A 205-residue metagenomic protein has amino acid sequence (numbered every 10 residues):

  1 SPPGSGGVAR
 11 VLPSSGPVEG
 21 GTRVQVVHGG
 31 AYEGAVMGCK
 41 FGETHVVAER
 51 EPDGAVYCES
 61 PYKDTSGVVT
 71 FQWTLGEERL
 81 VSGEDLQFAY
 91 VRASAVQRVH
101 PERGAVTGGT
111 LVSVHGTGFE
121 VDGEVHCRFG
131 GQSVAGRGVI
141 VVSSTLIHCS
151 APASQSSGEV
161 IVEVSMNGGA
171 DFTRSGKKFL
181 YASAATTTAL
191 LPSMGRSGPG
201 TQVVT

Functional and structural regions predicted by a protein language model:
S1-G34, E78-D122, G169-T205: Beta-strand/beta-sandwich contexts
A31-H45, F119-A135: Short, surface-exposed alpha-helix to beta-strand junction/turn motifs within ectodomains of secreted and cell-envelope
E43-D53, D85, S133-S144, S175-G176: Short, surface-exposed loop motifs enriched in S/T, G, D/E and P with embedded aromatic residues
A55-P61, L146-P152: Exposed aromatic-hydrophobic patches
Y62-G67, A153-G158: Surface-exposed, short loops/turns at beta-strand junctions within beta-sandwich domains
